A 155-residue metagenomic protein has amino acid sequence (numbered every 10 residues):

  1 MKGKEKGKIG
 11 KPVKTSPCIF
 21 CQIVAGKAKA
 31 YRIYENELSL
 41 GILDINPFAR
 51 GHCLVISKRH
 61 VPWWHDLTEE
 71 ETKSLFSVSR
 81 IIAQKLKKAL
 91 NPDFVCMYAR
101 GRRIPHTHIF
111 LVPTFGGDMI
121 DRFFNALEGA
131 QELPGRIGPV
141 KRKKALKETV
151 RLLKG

Functional and structural regions predicted by a protein language model:
M1-G155: HIT superfamily nucleotide-processing domains
